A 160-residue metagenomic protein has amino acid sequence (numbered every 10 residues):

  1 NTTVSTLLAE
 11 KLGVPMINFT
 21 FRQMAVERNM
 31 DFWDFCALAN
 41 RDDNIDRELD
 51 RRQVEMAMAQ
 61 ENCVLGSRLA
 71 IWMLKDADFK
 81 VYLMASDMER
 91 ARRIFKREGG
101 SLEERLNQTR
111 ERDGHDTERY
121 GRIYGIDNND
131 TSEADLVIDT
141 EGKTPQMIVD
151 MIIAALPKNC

Functional and structural regions predicted by a protein language model:
N1-L8: Glycine-rich phosphate-binding P-loop
P15-L74, M88, G99-N107, G114: ATP-dependent small-molecule kinase phosphotransfer cores that center on conserved nucleotide phosphate-binding segments
I71-A77, N129-S132: Short loop/helix-cap segments at secondary-structure boundaries that form the rim of catalytic
R90-F95: Acidic donor-binding loop at a coil-to-helix junction in glycosyltransferase catalytic cores that engages
L102-M151: Small-molecule kinase domains that catalyze NTP-dependent phosphoryl transfer to phosphate-bearing small molecules
M151-N159: C-terminal alpha-helix
